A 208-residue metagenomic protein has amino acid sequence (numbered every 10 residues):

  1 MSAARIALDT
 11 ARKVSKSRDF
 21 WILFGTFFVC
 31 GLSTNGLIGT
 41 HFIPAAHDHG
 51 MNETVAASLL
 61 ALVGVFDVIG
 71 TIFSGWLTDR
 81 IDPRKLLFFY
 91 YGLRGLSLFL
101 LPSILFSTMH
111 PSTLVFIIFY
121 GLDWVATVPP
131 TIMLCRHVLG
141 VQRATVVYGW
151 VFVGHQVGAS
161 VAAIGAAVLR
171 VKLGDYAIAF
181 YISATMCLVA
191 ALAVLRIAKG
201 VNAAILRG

Functional and structural regions predicted by a protein language model:
S15-S74, A162: Extracytoplasmic gate region of multi-pass secondary transporters
F28-V29, S112-A126: Hydrophobic core of transmembrane alpha-helices in multi-pass small-molecule transporters, especially MFS/SLC-type
T71-D82, R170-V171: Helix-to-loop junctions at the C-terminal end of transmembrane segments in multipass secondary transporters
R80-G92: Cytoplasmic membrane-interface "Motif A"-like loop-to-helix N-cap segments of 12-TM Major Facilitator Superfamily
L93-F106: C-terminal ends and interior cores of transmembrane alpha-helices in multi-pass membrane transporters/permeases
A126-L139: Intracellular juxtamembrane helix-capping segments at the cytosolic ends of symmetry-related transmembrane helices
V138-L173: A late C-terminal transmembrane helix in Major Facilitator Superfamily
V168-T185: A membrane-interface helix-boundary motif in multi-pass transporters
